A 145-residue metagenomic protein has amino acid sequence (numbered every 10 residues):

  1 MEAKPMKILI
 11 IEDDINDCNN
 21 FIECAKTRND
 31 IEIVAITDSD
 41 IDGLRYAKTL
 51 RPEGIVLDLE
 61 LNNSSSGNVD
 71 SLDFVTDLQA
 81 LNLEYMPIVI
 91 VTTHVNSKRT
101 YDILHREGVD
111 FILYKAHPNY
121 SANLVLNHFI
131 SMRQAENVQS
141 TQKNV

Functional and structural regions predicted by a protein language model:
E12-D13: Conserved acidic carboxylate
N16-T27: Amphipathic alpha1 helix at the N-terminus of the CheY-like receiver
R28-V34: A generic structural motif
I36-G54, L59-N63: Acidic, metal-coordinating helix/loop segments flanking the phosphotransfer/catalytic sites of two-component signaling
S66-Y85: Short amphipathic alpha-helix used as the core "switch/output" element in two-component signaling
V69, D73, I90-L113, Y120: Alpha4 helix (beta4-alpha4-beta5 surface) of REC/receiver domains from two-component response regulators
Y120-V145: CheY-like receiver
